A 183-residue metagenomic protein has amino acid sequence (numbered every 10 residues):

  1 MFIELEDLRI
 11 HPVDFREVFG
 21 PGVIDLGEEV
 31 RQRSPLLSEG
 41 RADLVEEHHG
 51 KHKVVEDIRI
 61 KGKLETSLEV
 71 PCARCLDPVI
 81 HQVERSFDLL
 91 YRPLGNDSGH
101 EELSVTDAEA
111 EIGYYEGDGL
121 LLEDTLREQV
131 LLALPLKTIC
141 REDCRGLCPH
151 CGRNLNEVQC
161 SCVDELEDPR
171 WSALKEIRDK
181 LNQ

Functional and structural regions predicted by a protein language model:
M1-Q183: Structured interface patches
